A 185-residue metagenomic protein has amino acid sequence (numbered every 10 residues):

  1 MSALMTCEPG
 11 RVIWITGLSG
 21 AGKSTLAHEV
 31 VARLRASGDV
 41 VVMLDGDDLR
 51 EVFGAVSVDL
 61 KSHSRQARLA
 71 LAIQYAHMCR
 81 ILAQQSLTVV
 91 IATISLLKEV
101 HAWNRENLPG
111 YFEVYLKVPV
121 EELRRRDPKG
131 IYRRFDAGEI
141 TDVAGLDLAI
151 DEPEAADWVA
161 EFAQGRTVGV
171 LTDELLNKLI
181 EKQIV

Functional and structural regions predicted by a protein language model:
L4-G10: Phosphate-binding P-loop
I15: Hydrophobic anchor at the beta1->P-loop junction of P-loop NTPases
G20: Walker A (P-loop) phosphate-binding loop of P-loop NTPases
K23: Conserved lysine of the Walker
H28-H77: Conserved substrate/cofactor phosphate-moiety recognition/catalytic segment in nucleotide-dependent phosphotransferases
S64-F112, R133: Glycine-rich phosphate-binding loop used to anchor ATP phosphates in small-molecule kinases, encompassing both
V90-A92, N107-R126, A160: Conserved phosphate-donor/acceptor-positioning beta-strand/loop module used by diverse small-molecule
K117, R125-E174, E181-V185: Small-molecule kinase domains that catalyze NTP-dependent phosphoryl transfer to phosphate-bearing small molecules
